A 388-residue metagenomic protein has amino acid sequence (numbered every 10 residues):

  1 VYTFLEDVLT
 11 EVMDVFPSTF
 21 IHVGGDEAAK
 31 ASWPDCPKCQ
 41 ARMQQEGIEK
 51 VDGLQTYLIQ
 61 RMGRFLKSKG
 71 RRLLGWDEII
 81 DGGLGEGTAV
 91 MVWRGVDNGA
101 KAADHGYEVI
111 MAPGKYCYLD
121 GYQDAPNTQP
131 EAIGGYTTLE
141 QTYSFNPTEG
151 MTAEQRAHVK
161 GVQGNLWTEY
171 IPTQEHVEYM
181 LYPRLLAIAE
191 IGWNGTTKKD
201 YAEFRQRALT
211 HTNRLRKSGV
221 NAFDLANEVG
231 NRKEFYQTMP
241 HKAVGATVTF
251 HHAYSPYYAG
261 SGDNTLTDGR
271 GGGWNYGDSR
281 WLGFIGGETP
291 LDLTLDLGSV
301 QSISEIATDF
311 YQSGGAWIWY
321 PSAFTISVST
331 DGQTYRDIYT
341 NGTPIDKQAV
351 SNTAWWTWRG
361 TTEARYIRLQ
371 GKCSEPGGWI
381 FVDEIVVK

Functional and structural regions predicted by a protein language model:
V1-E86, W93-K101: Active-site neighborhood of glycoside hydrolase catalytic domains
S18, G85-G87, G106, A157-G161 (+4 more regions): Active-site lining segments that contact anionic ligands and/or coordinate catalytic metals
V23, L66, V90, L185 (+2 more regions): Hydrophobic, well-ordered secondary-structure elements that form the walls of internal hydrophobic environments
A31-W33, G83-G85, L119-Y122, W317 (+1 more regions): Extracytoplasmic/secreted cell-surface and envelope-processing proteins
R72-T88, R94-Q237: Flexible, acidic glycine-rich loops studded with aromatic residues
Y236-G273: Predominantly extracellular/luminal regions of secreted and cell-surface proteins, especially disulfide-bonded
G272-Y339, V350-K388: Aromatic, loop-rich ligand-recognition surfaces of beta-strand-rich domains
G342-K347: Surface-exposed loop and turn segments in beta-propeller and other repeat-based domains that flank or scaffold
